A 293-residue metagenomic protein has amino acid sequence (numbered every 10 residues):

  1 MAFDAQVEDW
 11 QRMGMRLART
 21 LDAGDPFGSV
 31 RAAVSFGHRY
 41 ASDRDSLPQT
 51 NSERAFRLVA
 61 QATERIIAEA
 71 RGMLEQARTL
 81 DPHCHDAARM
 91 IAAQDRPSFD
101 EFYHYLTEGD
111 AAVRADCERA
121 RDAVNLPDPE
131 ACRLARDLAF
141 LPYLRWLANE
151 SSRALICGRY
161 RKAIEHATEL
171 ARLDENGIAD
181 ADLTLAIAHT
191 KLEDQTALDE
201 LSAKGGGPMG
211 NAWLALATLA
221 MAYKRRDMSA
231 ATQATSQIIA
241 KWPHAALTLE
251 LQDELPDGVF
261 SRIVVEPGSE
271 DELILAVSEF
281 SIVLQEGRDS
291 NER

Functional and structural regions predicted by a protein language model:
M1-L80: Extreme N-terminal leader/anchor segments
G24, R31, A111, C132-L147 (+2 more regions): Amphipathic helix-loop-helix modules that constitute alpha-helical solenoid scaffolds
G37-L47, T218-R293: Long, ordered, amphipathic alpha-helical scaffolds
N51-R54, L58, A88, L147 (+2 more regions): TPR repeat positional signature
A55-A62, E75, I91-D95, S151 (+3 more regions): Conserved small-residue packing positions in alpha-helical repeats and bundles
A68-E75, D100-Y103, R161, T196 (+1 more regions): Residue register within tetratricopeptide repeats
E75-D81, R136, T168-E175, L201-N211 (+3 more regions): Solenoid-like repeat scaffolds
Y103-M221, R225: Eukaryote-skewed repeat-based solenoidal scaffolds used as protein-protein interaction platforms, primarily
